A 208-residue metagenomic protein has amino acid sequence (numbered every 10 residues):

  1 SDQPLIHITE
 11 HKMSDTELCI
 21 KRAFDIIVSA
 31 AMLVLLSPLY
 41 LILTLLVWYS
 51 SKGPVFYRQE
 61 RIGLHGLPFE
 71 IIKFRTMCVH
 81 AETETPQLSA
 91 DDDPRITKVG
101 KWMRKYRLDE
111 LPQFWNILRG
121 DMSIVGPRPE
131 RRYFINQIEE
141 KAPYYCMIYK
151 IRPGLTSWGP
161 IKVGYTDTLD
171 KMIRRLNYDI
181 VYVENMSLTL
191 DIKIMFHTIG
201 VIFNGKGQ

Functional and structural regions predicted by a protein language model:
S1-A31, V55-Q59, V163-S187: Glycine-rich flexible loop motifs, especially short His-Gly-Gly/GGXG/HXGH segments used as catalytic or interaction
H11-K12, A142-Q208: C-terminal terminal-structure detector
S14-A81, N116, L188-Q208: A hydrophobic, helix-centered structural microdomain
A30, P54, L64-L67, K101 (+4 more regions): Gly/Ser/Thr-rich helix-start
Y57-T97, T156-R175: Short, glycine-rich, amphipathic interfacial segments at transmembrane boundaries or analogous
S89-R152, I194-I202: A short, structured surface patch at a secondary-structure boundary
